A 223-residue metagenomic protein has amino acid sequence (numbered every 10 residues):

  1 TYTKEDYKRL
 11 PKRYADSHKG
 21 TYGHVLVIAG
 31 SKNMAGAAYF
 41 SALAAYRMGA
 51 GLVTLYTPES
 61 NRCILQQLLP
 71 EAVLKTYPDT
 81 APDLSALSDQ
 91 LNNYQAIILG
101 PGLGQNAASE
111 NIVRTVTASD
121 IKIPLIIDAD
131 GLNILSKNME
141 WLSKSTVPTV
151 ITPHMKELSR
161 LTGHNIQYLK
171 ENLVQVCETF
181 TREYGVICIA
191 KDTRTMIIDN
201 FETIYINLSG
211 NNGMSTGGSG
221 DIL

Functional and structural regions predicted by a protein language model:
T1-P124, N133-V150, M155-L223: Small-residue (G/A/S/T)-rich helix-start motifs and N-terminal tracts that mark the onset
